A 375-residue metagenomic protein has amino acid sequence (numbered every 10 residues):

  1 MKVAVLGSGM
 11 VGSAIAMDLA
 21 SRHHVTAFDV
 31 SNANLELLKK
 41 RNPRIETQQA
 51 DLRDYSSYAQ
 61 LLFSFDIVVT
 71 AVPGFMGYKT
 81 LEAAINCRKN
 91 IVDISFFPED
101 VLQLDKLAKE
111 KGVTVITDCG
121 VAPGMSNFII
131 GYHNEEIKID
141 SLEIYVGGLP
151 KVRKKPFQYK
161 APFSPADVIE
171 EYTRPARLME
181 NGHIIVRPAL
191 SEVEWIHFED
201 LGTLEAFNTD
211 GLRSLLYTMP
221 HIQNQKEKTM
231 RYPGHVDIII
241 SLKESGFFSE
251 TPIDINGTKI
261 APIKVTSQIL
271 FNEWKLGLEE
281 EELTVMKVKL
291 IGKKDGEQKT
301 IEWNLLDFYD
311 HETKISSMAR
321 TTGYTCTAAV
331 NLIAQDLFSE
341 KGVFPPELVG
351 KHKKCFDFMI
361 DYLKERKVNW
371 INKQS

Functional and structural regions predicted by a protein language model:
V3-G7: Conserved N-terminal Rossmann-fold NAD(P)-binding element of oxidoreductases
G12-S13: N-terminal Rossmann-fold NAD(P) dinucleotide-binding loop
A27-V30: Conserved acidic E/D residue at the C-terminus of a beta-strand in Rossmann-like folds
N32-N34, P98: Helix N-cap at the beta1-alpha1 junction of Rossmann-like dinucleotide-binding domains, i.e., the first residues
L52-S64: Conserved Rossmann-fold cofactor-binding substructure of NAD(P)-dependent oxidoreductases
A83-V101: ADP-ribose/adenylate-binding Rossmann-like module
S95-T117: Rossmann-fold NAD(P)-binding glycine/threonine-rich loop
E135-S375: C-terminal catalytic/substrate-binding lobe primarily of soluble NAD(P)-dependent oxidoreductases
